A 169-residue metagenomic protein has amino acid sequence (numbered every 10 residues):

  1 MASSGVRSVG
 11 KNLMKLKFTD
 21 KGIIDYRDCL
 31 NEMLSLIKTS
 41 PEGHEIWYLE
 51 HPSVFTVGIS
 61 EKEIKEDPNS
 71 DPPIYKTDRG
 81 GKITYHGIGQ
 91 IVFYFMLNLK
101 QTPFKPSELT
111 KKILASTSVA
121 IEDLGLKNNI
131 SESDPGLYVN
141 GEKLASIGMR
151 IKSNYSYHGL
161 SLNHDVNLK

Functional and structural regions predicted by a protein language model:
M1-S4: Compositionally biased, low-complexity intrinsically disordered regions
V6-L144: N-terminal lobe of the biotin/lipoate ligase/transferase fold
I59-E66, P73, L144-H164, L168-K169: Short, conserved beta-strand/beta-arch hydrophobic-aromatic motifs that form part of recognition grooves or interface
